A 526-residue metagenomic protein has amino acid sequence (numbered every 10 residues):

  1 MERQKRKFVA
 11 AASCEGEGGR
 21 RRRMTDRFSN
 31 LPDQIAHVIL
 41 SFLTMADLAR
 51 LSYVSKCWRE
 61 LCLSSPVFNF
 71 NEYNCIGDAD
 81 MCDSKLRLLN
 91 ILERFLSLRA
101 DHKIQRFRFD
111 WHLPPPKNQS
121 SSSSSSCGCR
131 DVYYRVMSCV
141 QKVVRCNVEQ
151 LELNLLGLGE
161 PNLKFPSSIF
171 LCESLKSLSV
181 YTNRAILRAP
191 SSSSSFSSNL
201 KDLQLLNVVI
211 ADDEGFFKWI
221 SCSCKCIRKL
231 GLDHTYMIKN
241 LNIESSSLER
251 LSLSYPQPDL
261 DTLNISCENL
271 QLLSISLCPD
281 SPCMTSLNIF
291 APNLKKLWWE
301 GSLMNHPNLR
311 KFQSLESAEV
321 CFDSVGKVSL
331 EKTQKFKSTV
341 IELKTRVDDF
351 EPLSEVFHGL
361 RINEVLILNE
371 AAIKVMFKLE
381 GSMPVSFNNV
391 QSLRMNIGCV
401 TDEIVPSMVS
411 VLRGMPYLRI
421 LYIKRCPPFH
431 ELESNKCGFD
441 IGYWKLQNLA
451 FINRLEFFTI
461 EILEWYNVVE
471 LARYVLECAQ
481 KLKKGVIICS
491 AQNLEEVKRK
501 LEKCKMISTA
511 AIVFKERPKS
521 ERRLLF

Functional and structural regions predicted by a protein language model:
E2, R21-S247, S254-P256, A450: Leucine-rich repeat
E2-R20, R419-F526: C-terminal closing repeat unit and adjoining cap/tail of repeat-based domains
S29, D33-H37, K56, L86-E93 (+15 more regions): Amphipathic alpha-helical interface elements that mediate macromolecular binding in regulatory proteins
L63-S64, A100-I104, K142-Q150, L171-S177 (+13 more regions): Leucine-rich repeat
F68-N71, F107-F109, E149-N154, L178-Y181 (+13 more regions): Conserved hydrophobic beta-strand positions in leucine-rich repeat
C75-E93, L98, L113-V136, G157-K164 (+12 more regions): Leucine-rich repeat
F196-Q313, E319, C399-I420, I462-A479: Plant-skewed but cross-kingdom recognition/interaction modules and surfaces
E319, E342, E355-I367, K374-V375 (+1 more regions): N-terminal helical submodule of small eukaryotic multi-pass membrane proteins
